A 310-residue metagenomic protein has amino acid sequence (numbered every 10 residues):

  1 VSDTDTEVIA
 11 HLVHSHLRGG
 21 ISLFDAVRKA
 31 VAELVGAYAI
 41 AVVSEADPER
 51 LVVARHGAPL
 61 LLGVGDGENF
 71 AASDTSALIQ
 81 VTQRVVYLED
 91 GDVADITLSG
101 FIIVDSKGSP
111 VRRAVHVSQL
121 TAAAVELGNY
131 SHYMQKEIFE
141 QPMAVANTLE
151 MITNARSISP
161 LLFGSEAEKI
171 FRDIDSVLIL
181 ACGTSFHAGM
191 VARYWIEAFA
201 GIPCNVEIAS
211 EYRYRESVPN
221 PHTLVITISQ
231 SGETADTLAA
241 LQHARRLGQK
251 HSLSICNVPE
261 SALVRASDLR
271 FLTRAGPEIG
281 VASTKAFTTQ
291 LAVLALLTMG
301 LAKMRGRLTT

Functional and structural regions predicted by a protein language model:
V1-L127, S131-H132, E140-D175: Conserved short alpha-helical segments that host acidic/polar catalytic motifs at enzyme active sites
R172-R307: Glycine-rich phosphate-binding loops that contact phosphosugars or nucleotide phosphates
